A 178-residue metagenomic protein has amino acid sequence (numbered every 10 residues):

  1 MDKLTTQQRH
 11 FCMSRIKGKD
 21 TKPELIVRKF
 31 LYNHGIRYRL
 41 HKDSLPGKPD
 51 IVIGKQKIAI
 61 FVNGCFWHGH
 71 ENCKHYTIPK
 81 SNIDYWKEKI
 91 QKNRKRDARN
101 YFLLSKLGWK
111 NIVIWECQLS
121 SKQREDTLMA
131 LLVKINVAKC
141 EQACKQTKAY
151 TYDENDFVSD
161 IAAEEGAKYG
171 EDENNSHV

Functional and structural regions predicted by a protein language model:
M1-V113, C117-V178: Nucleic-acid endo/exonuclease domains
